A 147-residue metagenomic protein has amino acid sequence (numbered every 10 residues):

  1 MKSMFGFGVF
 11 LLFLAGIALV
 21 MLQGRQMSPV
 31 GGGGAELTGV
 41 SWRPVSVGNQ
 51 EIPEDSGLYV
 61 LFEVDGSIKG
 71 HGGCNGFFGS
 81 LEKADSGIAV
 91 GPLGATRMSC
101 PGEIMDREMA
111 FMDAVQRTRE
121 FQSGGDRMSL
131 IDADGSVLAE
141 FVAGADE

Functional and structural regions predicted by a protein language model:
K2-E147: Lipid interaction determinants
